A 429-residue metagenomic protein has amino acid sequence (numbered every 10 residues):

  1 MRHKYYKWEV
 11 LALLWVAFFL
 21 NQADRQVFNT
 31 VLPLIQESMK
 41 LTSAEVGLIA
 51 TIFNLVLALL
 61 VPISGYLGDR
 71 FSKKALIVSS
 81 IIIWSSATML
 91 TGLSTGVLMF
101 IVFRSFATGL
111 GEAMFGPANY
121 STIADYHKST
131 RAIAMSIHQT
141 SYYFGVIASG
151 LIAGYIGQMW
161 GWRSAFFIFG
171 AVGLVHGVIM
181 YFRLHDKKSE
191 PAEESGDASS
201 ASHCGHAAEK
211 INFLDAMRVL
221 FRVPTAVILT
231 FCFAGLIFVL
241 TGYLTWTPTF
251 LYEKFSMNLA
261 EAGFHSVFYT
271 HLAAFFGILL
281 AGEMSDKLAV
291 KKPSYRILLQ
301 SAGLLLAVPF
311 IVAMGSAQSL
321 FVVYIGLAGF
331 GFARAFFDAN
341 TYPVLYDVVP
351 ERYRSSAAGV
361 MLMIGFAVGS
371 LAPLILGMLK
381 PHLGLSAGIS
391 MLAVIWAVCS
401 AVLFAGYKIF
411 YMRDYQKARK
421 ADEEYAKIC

Functional and structural regions predicted by a protein language model:
M1-H3, K188-L229, K254, Y425-K427: Juxtamembrane intracellular "pre-TM" segments in multi-pass secondary transporters
F28-N29, P224-I278, D338, Y342: Extracytoplasmic gate region of multi-pass secondary transporters
K40, S72, L93-M99, K128 (+1 more regions): Helix-breaking motifs and short loop linkers at transmembrane-helix boundaries and internal kinks in secondary membrane
L59-V97: Conserved MFS/SLC helix-loop-helix module at the cytosolic interface between two early adjacent transmembrane helices
A75-M89, R296-I311: Structural signature of the two symmetry-related core transmembrane helices
A87, L98-A113, F321-F336: Hydrophobic core of transmembrane alpha-helices in multi-pass small-molecule transporters, especially MFS/SLC-type
F103-F144: Cytoplasmic helix-loop-helix junction between adjacent transmembrane helices in 12-TM secondary transporters
H138-K187: Helix-loop-helix hairpin linking two adjacent transmembrane segments in secondary transporters
